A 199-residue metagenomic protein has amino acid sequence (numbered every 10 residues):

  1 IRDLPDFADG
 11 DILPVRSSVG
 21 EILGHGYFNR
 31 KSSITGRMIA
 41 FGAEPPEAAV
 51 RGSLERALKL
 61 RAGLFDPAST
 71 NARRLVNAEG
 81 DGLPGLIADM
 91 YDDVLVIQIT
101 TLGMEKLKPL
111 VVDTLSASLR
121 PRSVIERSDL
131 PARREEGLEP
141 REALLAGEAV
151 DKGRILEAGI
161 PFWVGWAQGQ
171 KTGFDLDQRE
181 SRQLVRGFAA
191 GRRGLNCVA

Functional and structural regions predicted by a protein language model:
I1-D92, R192: Non-catalytic accessory regions of SAM-dependent methyltransferases
I1-G26, T101, A143-G147, G153 (+4 more regions): S-adenosylmethionine
P46-S53, G103, L107-V111: Short amphipathic alpha-helical segments
V76-D89, E105-D175, Q183: Non-catalytic substrate-recognition/targeting regions of SAM-dependent transferases
D92-E105: A short interface-forming secondary-structure element
D93, F162, S181, V198: Conserved hydrophobic/aromatic pocket- or pore-lining residues that grip, position, or stack substrates in active sites
A189-V198: Conserved class I S-adenosyl-L-methionine
